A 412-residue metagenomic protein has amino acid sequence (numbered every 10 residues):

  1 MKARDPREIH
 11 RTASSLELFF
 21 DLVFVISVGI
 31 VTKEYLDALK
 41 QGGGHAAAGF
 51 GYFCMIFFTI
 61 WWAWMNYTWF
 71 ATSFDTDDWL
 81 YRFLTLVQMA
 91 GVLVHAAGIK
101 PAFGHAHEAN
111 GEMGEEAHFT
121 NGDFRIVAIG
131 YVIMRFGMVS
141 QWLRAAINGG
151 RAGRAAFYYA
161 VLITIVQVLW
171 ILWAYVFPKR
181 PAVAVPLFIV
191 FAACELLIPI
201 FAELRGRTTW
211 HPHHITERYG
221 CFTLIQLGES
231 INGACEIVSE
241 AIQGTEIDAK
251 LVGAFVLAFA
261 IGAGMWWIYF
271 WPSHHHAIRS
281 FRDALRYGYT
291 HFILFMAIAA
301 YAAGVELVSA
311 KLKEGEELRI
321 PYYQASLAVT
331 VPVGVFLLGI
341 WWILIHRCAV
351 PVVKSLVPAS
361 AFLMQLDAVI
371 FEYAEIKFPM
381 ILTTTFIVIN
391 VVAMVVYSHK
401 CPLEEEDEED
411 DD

Functional and structural regions predicted by a protein language model:
M1-G29, D37-A38, G44, G51-F74 (+3 more regions): Predominantly late transmembrane helices and immediately cytosolic-facing juxtamembrane segments
E372: Residue-level detector of a single, highly conserved position within proteins
E375-T385: Loop-to-transmembrane alpha-helix initiation sites
